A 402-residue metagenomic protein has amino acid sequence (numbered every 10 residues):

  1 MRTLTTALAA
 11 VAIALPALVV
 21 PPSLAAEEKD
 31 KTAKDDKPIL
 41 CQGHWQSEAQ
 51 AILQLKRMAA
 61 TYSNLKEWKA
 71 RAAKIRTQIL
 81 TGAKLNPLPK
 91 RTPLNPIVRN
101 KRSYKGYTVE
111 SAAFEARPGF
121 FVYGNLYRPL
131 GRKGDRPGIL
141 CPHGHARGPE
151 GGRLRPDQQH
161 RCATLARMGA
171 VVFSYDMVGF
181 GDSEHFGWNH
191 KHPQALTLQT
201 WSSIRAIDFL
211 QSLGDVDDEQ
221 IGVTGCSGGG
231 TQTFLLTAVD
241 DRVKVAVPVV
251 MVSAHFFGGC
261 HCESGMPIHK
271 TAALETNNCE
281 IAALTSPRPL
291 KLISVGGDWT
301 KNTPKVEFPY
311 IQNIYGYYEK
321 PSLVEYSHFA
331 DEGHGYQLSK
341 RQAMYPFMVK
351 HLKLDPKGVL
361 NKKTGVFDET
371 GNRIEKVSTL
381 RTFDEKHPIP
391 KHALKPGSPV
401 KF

Functional and structural regions predicted by a protein language model:
M1-T5: Positively charged n-region of N-terminal signal peptides that target proteins for export
A9-V19: Bacterial N-terminal signal peptides
L18-E28: Signal peptide processing junction and immediate N-terminal pro/mature segment of secreted/exported proteins
A26-F121, S286, I293-F402: Alpha/beta-hydrolase-fold serine-hydrolase catalytic core, especially in secreted/extracellular enzymes
L130-D215, M251-P267: Cap/lid segment of the alpha/beta-hydrolase catalytic domain
D215-S227: Alpha/beta-hydrolase fold nucleophile elbow
G225-L236: Glycine-rich nucleophile elbow surrounding the catalytic serine of serine-hydrolase chemistry
V243-R288, V295-F308, I314-K320: Mobile cap/lid helix-loop segments that gate and shape the active-site cleft of serine hydrolases
